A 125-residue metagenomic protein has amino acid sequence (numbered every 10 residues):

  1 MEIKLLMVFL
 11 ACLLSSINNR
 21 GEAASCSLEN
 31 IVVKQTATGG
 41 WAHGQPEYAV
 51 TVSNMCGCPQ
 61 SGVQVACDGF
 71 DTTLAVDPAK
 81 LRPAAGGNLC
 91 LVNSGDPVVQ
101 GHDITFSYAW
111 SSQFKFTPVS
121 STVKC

Functional and structural regions predicted by a protein language model:
M1-E47, M55-Q60, Q64-C125: Membrane engagement elements in two modes
V50: Conserved, mostly hydrophobic/aromatic
